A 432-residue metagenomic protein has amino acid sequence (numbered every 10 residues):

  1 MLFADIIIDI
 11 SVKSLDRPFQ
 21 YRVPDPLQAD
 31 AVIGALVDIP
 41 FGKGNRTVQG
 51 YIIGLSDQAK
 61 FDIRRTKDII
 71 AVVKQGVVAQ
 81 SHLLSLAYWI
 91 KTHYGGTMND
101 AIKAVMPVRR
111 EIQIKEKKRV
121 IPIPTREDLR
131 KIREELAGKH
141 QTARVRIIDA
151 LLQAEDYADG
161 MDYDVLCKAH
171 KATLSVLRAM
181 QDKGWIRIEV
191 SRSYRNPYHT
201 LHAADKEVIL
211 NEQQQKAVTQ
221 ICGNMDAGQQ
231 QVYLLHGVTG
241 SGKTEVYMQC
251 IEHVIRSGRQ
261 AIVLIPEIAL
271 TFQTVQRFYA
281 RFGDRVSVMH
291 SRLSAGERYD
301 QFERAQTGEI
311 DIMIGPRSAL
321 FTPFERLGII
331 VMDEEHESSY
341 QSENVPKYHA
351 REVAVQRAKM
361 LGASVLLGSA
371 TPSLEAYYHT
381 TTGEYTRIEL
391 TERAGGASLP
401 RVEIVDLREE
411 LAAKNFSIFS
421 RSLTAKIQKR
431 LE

Functional and structural regions predicted by a protein language model:
M1-S369, T381-A397, L431: Accessory, non-ATPase domains that flank or precede helicase/AAA+ motor cores in DNA-metabolism machines
Y21, K67-I70, I404-V405, I418-L423: Short intrinsically disordered coil segments
A217, A350, A376, F419-L423: Internal, well-ordered alpha-helical segments in soluble enzyme and binding-protein domains
G242, L374-A376: Flexible loop/turn segments at secondary-structure boundaries
I251-E252, L407-E432: Conserved interdomain hinge at the start of the Helicase C-terminal
A376-I418: Interdomain hinge/linker at the junction between the two RecA-like core domains of SF2 helicases
